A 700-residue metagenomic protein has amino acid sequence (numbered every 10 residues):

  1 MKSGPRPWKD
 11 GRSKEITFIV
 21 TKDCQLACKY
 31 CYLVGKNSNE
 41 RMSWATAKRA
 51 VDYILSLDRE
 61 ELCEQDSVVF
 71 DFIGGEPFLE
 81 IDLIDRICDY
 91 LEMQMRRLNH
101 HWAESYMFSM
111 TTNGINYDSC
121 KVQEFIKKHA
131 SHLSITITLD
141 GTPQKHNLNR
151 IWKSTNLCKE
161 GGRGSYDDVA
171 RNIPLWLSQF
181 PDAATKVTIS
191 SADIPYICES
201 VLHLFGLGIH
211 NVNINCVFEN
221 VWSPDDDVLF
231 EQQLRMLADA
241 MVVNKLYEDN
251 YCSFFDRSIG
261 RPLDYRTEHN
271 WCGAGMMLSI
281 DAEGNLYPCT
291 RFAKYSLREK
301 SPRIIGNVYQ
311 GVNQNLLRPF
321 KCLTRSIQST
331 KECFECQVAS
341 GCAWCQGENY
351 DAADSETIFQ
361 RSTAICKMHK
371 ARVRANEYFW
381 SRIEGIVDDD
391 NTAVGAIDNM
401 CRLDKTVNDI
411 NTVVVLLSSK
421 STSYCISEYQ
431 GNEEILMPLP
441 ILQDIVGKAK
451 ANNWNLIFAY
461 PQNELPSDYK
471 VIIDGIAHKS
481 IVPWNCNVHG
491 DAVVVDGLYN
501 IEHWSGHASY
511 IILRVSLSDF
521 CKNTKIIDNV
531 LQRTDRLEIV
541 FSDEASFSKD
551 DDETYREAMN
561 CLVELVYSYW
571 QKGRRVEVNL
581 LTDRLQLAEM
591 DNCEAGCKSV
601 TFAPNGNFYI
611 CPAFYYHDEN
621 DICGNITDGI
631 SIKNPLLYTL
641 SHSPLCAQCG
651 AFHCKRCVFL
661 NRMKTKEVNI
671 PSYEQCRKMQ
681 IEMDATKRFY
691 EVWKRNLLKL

Functional and structural regions predicted by a protein language model:
M1-P5, Q328-T412, Q648-L700: Radical SAM enzyme core and accessory elements
W8-T46, D404-D444, K448, N452: Canonical Radical SAM [4Fe-4S] cluster-binding loop centered on the CxxxCxxC motif and its immediate flanking residues
S56-D71, E80-C216, L439-D550: Radical SAM/AdoMet-radical enzyme domain recognition
Q144-N149, N211-F230, N250-R266, A293-P302 (+3 more regions): Flexible glycine/acidic-rich beta-alpha junction loops that bind and position SAM and/or redox cofactors in anaerobic
Q232-R261, R291-A343, A558-R584, A613-C657 (+1 more regions): C-terminal accessory region of radical SAM enzymes
W271-G275, C593-G596: Short, small/polar residue-rich loop motifs at catalytic or cofactor-binding pockets
